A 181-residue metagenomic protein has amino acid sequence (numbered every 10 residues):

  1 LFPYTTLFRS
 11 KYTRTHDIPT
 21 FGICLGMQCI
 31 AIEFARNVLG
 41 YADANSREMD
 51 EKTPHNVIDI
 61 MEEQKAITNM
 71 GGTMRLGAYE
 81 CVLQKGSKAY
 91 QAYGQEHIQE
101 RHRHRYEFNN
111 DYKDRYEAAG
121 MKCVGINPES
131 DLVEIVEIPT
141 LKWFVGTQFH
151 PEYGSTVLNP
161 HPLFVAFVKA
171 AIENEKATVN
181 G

Functional and structural regions predicted by a protein language model:
L1-L7: Short, small-residue-biased leader/transition segments that mark boundaries at the very start of proteins
F8-I18, R36-G181: Amide-donor transfer/coupling interface in amidating biosynthetic enzymes
C24: Conserved G/P- and acidic residue-centered "switch" motifs that form tight phosphate/ATP-binding loops in soluble
